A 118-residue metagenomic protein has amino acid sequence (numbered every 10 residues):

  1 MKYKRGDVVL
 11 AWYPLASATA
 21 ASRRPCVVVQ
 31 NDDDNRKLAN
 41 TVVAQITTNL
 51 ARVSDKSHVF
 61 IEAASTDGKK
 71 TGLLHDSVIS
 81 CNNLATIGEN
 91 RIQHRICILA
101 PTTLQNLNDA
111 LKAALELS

Functional and structural regions predicted by a protein language model:
M1-S118: Conserved functional hotspots at enzyme active or ligand-binding sites that engage polyanionic ligands
